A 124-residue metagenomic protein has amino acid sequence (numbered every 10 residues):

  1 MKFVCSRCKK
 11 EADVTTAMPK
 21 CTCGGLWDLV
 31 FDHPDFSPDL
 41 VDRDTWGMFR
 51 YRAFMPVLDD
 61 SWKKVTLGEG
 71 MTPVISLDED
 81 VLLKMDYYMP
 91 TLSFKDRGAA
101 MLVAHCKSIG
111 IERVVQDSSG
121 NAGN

Functional and structural regions predicted by a protein language model:
M1-N124: PLP-dependent amino-acid enzyme catalytic core
